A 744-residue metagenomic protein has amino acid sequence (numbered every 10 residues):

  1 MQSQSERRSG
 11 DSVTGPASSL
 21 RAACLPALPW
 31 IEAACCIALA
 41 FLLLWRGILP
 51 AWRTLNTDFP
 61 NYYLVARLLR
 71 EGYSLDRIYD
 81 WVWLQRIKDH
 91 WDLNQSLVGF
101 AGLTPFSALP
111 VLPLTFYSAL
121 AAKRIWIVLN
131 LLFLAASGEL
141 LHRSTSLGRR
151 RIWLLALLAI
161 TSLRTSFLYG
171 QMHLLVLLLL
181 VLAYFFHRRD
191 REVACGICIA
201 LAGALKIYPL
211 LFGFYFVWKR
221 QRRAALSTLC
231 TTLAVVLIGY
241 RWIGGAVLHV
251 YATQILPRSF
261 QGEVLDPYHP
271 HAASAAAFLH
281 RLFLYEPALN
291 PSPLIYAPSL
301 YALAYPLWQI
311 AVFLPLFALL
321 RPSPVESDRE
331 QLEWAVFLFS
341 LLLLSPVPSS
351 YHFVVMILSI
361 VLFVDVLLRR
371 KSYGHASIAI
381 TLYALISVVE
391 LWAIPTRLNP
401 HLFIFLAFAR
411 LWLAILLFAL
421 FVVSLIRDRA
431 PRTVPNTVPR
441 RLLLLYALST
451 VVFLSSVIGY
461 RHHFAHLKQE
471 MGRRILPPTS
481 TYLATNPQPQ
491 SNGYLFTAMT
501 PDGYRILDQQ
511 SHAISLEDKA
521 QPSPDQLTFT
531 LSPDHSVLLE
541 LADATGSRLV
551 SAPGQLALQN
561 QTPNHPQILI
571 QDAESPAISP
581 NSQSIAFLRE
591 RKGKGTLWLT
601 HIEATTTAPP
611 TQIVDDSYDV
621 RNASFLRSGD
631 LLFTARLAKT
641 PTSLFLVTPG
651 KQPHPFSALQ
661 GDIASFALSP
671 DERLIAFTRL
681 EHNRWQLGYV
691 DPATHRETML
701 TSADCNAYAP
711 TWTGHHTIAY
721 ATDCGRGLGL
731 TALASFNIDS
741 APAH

Functional and structural regions predicted by a protein language model:
M1-L25, V438-F453, A741-H744: Short, intrinsically disordered terminal tails adjacent to the first/last structured region
Q2-S3, V13-C195, K219-S345, S349-S350: Primarily membrane-embedded glycan-assembly and transfer machineries that use lipid-linked glycans
Q4-R7, S18-L25, H187-I197, R222-A224 (+3 more regions): Membrane-interface junctions at the ends of membrane-embedded or membrane-associated helices
S118, F133, K206-P209, S359: Hydrophobic transmembrane alpha-helices
I197-F216, S345-V355: Transmembrane helices and adjacent periplasmic/lumenal helix-loop junctions of polyprenol-phosphate-dependent
A318-L319, V354-L367: Alpha-helical transmembrane segments in multipass membrane proteins, preferentially the mid-helix core
V364-R461: Aromatic-enriched
R440-H744: Sequence signature of WD/YWTD-type beta-propeller architectures
